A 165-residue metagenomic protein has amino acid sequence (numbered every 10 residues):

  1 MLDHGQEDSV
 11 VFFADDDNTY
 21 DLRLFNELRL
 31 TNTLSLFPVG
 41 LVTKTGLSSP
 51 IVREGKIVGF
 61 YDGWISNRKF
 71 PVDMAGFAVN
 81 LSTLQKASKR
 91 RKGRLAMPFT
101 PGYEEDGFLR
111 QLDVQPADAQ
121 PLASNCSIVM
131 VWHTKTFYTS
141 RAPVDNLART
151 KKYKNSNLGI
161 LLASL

Functional and structural regions predicted by a protein language model:
L2-A14, N18-G102, A119, Y138-K154 (+1 more regions): Conserved catalytic core of nucleotide-sugar-dependent glycosyltransferases
G107-I128: Catalytic donor-sugar/metal-binding loop of nucleotide-sugar-dependent glycosyltransferases
M130-W132: Structural motif
T134-T136: Short beta-strand-to-coil "C-cap" segments at the C-terminal boundary of structured domains/repeats, marking
